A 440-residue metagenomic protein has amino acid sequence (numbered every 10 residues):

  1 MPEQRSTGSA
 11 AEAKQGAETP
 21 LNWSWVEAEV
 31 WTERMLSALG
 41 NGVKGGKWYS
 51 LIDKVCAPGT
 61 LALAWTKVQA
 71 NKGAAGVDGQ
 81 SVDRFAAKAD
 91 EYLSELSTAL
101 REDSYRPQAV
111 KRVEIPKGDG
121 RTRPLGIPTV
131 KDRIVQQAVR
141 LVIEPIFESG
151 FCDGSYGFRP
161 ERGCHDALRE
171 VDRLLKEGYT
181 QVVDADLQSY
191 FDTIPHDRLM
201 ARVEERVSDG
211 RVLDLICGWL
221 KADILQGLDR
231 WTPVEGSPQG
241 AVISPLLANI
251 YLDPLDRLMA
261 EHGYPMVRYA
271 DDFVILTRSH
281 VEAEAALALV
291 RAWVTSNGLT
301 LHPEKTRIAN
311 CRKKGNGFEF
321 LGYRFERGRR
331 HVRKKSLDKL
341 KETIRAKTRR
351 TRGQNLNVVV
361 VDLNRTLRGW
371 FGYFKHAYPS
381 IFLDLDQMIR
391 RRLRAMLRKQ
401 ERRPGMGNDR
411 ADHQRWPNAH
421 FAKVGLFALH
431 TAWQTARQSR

Functional and structural regions predicted by a protein language model:
M1-R440: Non-catalytic terminal/accessory segments
